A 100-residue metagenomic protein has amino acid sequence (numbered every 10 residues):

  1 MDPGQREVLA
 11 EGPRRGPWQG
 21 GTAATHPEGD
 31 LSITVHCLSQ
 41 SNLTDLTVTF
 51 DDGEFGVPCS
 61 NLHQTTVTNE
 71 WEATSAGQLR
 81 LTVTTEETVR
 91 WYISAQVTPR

Functional and structural regions predicted by a protein language model:
M1-A24, T98: Transition segment at domain starts
M1-P3, G21-E28, I33-H36, T47-F50: Post-signal/leader-peptide non-cytosolic segments of secretory proteins
R6-P13, G53-Q64: Solvent-exposed serine/threonine-rich low-complexity stretches and specific carbohydrate-binding patches
G20-A23, Q64-E72: Exposed aromatic-hydrophobic patches
H26-E28, S39-S41, T74: Short, surface-exposed loop/turn motifs at beta-strand boundaries within globular domains
G29-T34, E70-R100: Noncatalytic modules at the cell exterior or secretory-pathway interfaces, chiefly beta-strand-rich lectin/adhesion
S39-L43, E86-V89: Short proline/glycine-enriched turn/loop motifs at strand-loop junctions of beta-rich domains
S41-V57, I93-V97: Short, surface-exposed beta-strand/strand-loop-strand elements in extracellular ectodomains
